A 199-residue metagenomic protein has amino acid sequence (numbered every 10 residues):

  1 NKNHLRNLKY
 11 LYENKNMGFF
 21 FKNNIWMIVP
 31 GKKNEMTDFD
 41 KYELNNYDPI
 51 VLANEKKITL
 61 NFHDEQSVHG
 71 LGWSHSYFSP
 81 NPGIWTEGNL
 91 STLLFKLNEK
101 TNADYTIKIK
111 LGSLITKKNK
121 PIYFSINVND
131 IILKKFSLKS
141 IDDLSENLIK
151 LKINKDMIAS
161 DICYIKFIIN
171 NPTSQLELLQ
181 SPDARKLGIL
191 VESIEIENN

Functional and structural regions predicted by a protein language model:
N1-M36: Extracytoplasmic
N23, K33-N102, I115-K117, P172-N199: Glycan-recognition and processing domains
K100-N102, D156-C163: A short, structured loop/turn motif at beta-sheet edges
Y105, N147, D161-I165: Exposed beta-strand face motif in extracellular beta-rich ectodomains
I107-I109, I194: Generic structural signal for small/hydrophobic residues in well-ordered secondary structure, especially within
N119-I131: Short, surface-exposed beta-strand/strand-loop-strand elements in extracellular ectodomains
L133-A159: Extracellular carbohydrate recognition and processing domains and analogous Trp-centered ligand-binding platforms
S160-S174: Cysteine-clustered segments with highest specificity for TGF-beta superfamily mature ligands
